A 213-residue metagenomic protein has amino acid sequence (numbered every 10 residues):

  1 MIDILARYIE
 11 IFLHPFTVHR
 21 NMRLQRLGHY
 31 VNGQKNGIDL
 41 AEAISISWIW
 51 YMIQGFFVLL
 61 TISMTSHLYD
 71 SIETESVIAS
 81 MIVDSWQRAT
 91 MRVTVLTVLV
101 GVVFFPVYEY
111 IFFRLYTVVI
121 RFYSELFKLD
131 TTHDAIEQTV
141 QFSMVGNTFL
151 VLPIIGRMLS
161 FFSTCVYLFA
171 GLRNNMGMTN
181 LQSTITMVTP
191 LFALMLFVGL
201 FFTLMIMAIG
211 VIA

Functional and structural regions predicted by a protein language model:
M1-I72: N-terminal juxtamembrane cytosolic/stromal segments of multi-pass membrane proteins
D3-H14, N32, N36, Q87-V98 (+4 more regions): Juxtamembrane loop-helix boundary motifs flanking transmembrane segments in multi-pass membrane proteins
W50, Q54, F104-F112, G156-R157: Alpha-helical transmembrane segments of multi-pass integral membrane proteins
Q54, V58, I62, L150-V151 (+2 more regions): Structural signal for membrane-spanning alpha-helices in multi-pass inner-membrane proteins, emphasizing helix cores
T65, Y69, K128-L129, I154 (+2 more regions): Short helix-capping/hinge motifs at transmembrane helix termini and TM-loop junctions
Y69-F149: Alpha-helical transmembrane segments with an aromatic anchor "belt"
Y116-L200: Hydrophobic alpha-helical transmembrane segments and adjacent short intramembrane/lumenal linkers of inner/organellar
F197-A213: Juxtamembrane boundary at the C-terminal end of a transmembrane helix
